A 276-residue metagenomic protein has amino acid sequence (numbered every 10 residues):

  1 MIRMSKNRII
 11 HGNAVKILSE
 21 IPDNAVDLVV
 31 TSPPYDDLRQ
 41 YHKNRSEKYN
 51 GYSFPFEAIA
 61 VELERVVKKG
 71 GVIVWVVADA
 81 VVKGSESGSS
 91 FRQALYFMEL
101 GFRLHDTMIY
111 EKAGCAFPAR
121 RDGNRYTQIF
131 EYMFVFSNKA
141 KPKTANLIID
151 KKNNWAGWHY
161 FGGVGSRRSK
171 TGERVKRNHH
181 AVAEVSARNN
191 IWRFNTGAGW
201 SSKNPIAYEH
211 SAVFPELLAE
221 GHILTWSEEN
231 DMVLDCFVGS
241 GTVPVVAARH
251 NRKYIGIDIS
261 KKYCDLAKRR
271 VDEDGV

Functional and structural regions predicted by a protein language model:
I2-D272: Core catalytic lobe of class I
D274-V276: Short, basic alpha-helical nucleic acid-contact segments in DNA-binding proteins and DNA transaction factors
